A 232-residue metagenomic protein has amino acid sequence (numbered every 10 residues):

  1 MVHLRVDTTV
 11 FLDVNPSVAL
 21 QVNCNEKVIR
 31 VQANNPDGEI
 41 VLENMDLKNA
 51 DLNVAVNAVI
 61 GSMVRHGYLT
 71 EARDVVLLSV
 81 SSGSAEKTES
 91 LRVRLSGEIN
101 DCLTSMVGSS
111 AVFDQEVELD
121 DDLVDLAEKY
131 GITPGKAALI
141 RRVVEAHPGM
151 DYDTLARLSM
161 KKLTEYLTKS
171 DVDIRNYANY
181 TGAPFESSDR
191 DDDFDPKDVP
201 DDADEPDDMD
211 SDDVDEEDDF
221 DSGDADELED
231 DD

Functional and structural regions predicted by a protein language model:
L4-D232: Polar, acidic low-complexity tracts enriched in Ser/Thr/Gln/Glu with frequent Gly/Pro and Thr-Pro motifs
